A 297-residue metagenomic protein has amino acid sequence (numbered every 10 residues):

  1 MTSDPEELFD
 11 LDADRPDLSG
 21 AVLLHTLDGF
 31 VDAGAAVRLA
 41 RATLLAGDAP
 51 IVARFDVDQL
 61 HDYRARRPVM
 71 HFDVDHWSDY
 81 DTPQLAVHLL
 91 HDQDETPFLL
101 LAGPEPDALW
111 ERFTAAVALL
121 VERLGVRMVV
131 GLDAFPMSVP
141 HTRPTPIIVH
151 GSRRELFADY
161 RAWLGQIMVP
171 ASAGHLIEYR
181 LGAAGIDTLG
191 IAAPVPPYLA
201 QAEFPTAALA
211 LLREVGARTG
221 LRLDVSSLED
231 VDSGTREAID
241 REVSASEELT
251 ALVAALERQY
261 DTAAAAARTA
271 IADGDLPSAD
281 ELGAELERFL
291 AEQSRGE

Functional and structural regions predicted by a protein language model:
T2-G103: N-terminal short beta-loop-beta anion/metal-coordinating cradle
A35-L39, A108, R112, S172 (+4 more regions): Conserved active-site and cofactor/substrate-binding residues in soluble primary-metabolism enzymes
R38-L45, A118, G174-E178, G182 (+3 more regions): Predominant activation on well-ordered alpha-helical scaffold segments within soluble catalytic domains
A53, L99-L101, V130, D187-A192: Hydrophobic/aromatic beta-strand patches that form the interior of the parallel beta-sheet core in alpha/beta enzyme
T96, P104-E155, I177: Internal, conserved structured core segments that host functional sites
L99-P104, D159-W163: Short acidic, glycine/Ser/Thr-rich loop/turn "cap" segments at secondary-structure junctions
S138-R218, R222: Catalytic cores of processing enzymes, dominated by hydrolases/peptidases, characterized by acidic/His-rich
L199-E297: A conserved C-terminal secondary-structure "cap"
